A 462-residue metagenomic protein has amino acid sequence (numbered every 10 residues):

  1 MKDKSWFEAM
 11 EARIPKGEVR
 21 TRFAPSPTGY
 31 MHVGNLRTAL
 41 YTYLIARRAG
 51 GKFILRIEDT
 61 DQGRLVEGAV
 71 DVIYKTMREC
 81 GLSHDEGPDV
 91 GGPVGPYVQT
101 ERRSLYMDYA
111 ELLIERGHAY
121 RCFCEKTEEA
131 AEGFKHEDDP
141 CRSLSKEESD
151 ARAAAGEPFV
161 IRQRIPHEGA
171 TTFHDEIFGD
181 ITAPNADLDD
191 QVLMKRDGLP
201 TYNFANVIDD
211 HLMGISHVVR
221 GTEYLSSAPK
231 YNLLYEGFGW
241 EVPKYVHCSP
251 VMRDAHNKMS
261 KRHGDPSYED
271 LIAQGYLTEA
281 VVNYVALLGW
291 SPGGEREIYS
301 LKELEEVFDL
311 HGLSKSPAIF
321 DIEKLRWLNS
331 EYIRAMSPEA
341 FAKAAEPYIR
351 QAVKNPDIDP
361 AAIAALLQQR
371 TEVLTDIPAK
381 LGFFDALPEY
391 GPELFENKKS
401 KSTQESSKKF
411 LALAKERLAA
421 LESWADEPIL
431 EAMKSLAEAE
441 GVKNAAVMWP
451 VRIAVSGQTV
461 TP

Functional and structural regions predicted by a protein language model:
M1-F134, A186, S226-W240: N-terminal Rossmann-like or analogous alpha/beta NTP/dinucleotide-binding catalytic cores that position adenine
M1-Y30, R48-F53, E168, V246 (+4 more regions): Non-catalytic terminal extensions that flank enzyme cores
P25-M31, V218, K434-G441: A short glycine/serine-rich beta->alpha loop
T42, I73, L113, G117 (+7 more regions): Residue-level signal for inorganic ion chemistry
L112, Y120-H247, R253-M259, S267 (+1 more regions): Active-site cores that bind ATP or allylic diphosphates and position pyrophosphate for catalysis
Y284-V285, N329, A364-T371, M433 (+1 more regions): Short alpha-helical scaffolding segments that buttress acidic/His motifs in well-ordered protein cores
P338-E440: Small-residue-rich helix-loop
E427-P462: Charged substrate- and nucleic-acid-binding regions of tRNA-handling and nucleotidyl-transfer enzymes, centered on
